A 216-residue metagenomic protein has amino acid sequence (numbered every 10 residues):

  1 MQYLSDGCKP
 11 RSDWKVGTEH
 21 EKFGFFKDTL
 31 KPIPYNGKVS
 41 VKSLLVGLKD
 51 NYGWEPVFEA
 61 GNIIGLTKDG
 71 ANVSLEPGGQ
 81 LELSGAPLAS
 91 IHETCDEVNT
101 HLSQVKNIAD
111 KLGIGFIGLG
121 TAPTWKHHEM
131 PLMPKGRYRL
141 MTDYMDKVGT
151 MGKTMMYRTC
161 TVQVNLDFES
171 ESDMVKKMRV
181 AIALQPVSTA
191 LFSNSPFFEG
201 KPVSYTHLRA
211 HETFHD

Functional and structural regions predicted by a protein language model:
M1-T150, R158: Terminal catalytic/cofactor-binding subdomain
G113-F116, F192-E199: Flexible, glycine/charged-enriched surface loops at secondary-structure junctions
G136, M145-L191: Internal, well-ordered domain-core segments that constitute the primary functional module of diverse proteins
P202-V203: Accessory, usually C-terminal, subdomains that scaffold auxiliary metal cofactors
T206-F214: Conserved small/polar residues in nucleotide/adenosyl-binding loops
